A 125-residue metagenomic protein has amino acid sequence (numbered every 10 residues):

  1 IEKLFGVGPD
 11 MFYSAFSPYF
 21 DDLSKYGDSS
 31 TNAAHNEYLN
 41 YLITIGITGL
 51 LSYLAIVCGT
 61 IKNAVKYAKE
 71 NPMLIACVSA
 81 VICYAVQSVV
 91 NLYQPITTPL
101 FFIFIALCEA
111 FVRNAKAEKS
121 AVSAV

Functional and structural regions predicted by a protein language model:
I1-T31, Y38, I45-S52: TM-adjacent membrane-interface loops and short helices in multi-pass inner/ER membrane proteins
A15, E37, Y53-G59, L100-F101: Re-entrant/interfacial helical elements at transmembrane boundaries that shape and gate the permeation pathway
L23, A68-K69: Secondary-structure transition/capping motifs at alpha-helix termini and the adjoining loop/turn into the next element
G27-A33, P72-I75: Short, conserved aromatic-histidine micro-motifs
A33-E37, L42-G49, V90-I103: Membrane-interface micro-motifs in multi-pass membrane enzymes
H35-L39, I61, C83: Residue-level signal for cytosolic alpha-helical hairpin/rod architecture
I45-G59, A64-V65: Long hydrophobic segments that form regular secondary structure
I56, N63, K69-A124: Transmembrane alpha-helices of multi-pass inner-membrane enzymes
